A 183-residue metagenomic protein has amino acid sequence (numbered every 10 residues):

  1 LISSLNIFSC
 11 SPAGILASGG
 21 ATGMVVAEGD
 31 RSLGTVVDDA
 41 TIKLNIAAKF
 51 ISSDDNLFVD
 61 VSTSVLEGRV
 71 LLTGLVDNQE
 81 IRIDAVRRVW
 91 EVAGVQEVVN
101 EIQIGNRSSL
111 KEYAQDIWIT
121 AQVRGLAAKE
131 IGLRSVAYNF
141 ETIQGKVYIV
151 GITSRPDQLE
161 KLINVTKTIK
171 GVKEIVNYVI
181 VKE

Functional and structural regions predicted by a protein language model:
S4-L5, S9-E183: N-terminal targeting leaders
